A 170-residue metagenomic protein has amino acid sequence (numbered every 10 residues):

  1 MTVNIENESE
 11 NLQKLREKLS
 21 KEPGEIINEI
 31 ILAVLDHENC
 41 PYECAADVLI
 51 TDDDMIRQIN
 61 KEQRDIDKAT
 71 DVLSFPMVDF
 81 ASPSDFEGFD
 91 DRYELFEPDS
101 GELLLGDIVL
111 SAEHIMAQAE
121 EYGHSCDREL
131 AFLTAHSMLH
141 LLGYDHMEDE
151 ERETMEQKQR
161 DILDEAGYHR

Functional and structural regions predicted by a protein language model:
M1-A131, L139-R170: An acidic/histidine-cluster motif and surrounding catalytic segment that typifies divalent-metal-assisted enzyme active
